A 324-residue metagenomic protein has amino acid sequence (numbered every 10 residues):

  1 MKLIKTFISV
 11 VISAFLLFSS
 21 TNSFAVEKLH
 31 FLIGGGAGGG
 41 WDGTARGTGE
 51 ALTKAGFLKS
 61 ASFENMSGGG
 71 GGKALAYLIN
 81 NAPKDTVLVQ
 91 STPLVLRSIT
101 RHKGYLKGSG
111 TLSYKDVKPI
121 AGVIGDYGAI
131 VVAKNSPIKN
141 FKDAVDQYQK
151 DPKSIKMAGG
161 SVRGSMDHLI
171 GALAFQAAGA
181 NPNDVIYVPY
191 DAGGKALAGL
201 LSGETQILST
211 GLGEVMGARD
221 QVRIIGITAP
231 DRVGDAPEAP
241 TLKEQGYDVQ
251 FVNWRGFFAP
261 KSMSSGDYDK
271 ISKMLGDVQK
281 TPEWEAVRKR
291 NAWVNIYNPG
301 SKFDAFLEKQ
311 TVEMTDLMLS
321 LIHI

Functional and structural regions predicted by a protein language model:
S20-T21: N-terminal signal peptide c-region/cleavage motif recognized by signal peptidases
F24-D116, R163, D167, A178-S209 (+2 more regions): N-terminal (or domain-start) structured segment
T86-V89, S109-A129, K156-A158, K243-D248: A structural signal for short loop-to-beta-strand junctions that line the ligand-binding cleft of periplasmic/secreted
G122-A133, P137, K156-F175: Extracytoplasmic ligand-binding site segments that recognize negatively charged/polar headgroups
A133-K153, Q245, G266: Flexible hinge/capping segments at coil-to-helix
K139, T210-K280, N291, K309-V312: C-terminal lobe and pocket-closing loops of periplasmic/extracytoplasmic Venus-flytrap solute-binding proteins
Q149-P152, G276-W293, M318: Periplasmic-binding protein-like
I322-I324: Conserved small/polar residues in nucleotide/adenosyl-binding loops
